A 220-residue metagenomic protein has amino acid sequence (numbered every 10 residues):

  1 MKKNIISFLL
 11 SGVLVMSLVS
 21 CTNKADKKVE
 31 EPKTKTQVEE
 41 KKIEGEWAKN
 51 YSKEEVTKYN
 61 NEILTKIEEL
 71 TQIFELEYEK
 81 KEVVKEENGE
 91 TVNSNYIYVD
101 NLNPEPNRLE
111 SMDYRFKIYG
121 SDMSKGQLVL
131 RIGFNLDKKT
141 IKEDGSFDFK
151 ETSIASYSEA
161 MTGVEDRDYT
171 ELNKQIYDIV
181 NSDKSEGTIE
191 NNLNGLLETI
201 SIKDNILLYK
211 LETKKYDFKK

Functional and structural regions predicted by a protein language model:
M1-I5: Positively charged n-region of N-terminal signal peptides that target proteins for export
S7, T22-V99: N-terminal, intrinsically disordered, polar/charged segments of Gram-positive cell-envelope systems that serve as
S11-V15: Hydrophobic alpha-helical membrane-embedded or membrane-associated segments
S17-S20: C-terminal motif of bacterial Sec signal peptides marking the signal peptidase cleavage site
Q72-S121, V164-I202: A cross-family detector of function-defining hotspots
D113-N181: Long, charged/polar, surface-exposed segments that mediate recognition or autoinhibition
L128-I132, L196, L207: Envelope-exposed proteins and targeting segments
N205-K220: Short, low-complexity, Pro/Ser/Thr/Gly-rich segments in the mature regions of secreted, periplasmic
